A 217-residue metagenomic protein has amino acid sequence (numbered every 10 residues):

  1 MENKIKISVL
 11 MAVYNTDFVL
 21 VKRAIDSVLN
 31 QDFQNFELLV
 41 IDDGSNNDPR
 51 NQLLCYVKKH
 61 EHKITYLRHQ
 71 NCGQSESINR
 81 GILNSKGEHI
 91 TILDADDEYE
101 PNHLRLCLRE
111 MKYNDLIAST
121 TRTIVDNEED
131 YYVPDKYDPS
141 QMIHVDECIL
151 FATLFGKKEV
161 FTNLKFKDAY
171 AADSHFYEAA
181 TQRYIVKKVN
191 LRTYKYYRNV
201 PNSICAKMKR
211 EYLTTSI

Functional and structural regions predicted by a protein language model:
M1-S27: N-proximal low-complexity "stem/linker" segments adjacent to membrane-targeting elements
L20, P49-R50, I78, Y99-L104 (+1 more regions): Acidic donor-diphosphate engagement hotspot in glycosyltransferases and nucleotidyltransferases that stabilizes
I25-N35: Short, acidic, metal-binding catalytic loop of nucleotide-sugar glycosyltransferases
D42-L53, D94: A conserved acidic beta->alpha catalytic loop
H69-S85: Glycine-rich, basic loop-to-helix element that forms the pyrophosphate-binding segment of sugar-nucleotide handling
I90: Short aromatic/hydrophobic "clamp" motif used to bind/position activated sugar donors
N102-Y131: Conserved donor NDP-sugar-binding/catalytic core segment of glycosyltransferases
P139-S216: Conserved nucleotide-sugar donor-binding catalytic segment
